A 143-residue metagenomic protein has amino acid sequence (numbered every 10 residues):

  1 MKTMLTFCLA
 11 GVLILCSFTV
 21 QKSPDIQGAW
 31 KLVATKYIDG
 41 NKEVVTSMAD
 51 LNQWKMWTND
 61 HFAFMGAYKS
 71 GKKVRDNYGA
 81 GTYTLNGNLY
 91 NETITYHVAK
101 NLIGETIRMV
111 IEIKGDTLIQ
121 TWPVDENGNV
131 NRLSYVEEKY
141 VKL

Functional and structural regions predicted by a protein language model:
M1-F7: Positively charged n-region of N-terminal signal peptides that target proteins for export
T6, L15-Y78, L89-L143: Lipid interaction determinants
